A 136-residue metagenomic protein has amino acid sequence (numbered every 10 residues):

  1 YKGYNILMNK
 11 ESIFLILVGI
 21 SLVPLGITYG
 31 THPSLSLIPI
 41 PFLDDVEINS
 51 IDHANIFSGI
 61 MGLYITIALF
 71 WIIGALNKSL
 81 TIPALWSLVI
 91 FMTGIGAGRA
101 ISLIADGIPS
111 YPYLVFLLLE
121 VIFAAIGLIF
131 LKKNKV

Functional and structural regions predicted by a protein language model:
Y1-L7: Short, Lys/Arg-enriched N-terminal segments with co-localized hydrophobic residues within the first ~10-30 amino acids
L7-L22: Cytosolic juxtamembrane helix and N-cap/initiation of the first transmembrane helix
L22-G26, F91-A100: Aromatic-anchored segments of alpha-helical transmembrane domains
L22-N55, M61: Hydrophobic transmembrane helix segments
D52-I73, I90-F91: Core segments of alpha-helical transmembrane spans in multipass integral membrane proteins
L69-A84: Juxtamembrane helix-break-helix junctions at the cytosolic face of small multi-pass alpha-helical membrane proteins
I108-L119: Non-cytosolic membrane-interface motifs at loop->transmembrane helix junctions
I122-V136: Membrane-water interface at the C-terminal end of transmembrane alpha helices
